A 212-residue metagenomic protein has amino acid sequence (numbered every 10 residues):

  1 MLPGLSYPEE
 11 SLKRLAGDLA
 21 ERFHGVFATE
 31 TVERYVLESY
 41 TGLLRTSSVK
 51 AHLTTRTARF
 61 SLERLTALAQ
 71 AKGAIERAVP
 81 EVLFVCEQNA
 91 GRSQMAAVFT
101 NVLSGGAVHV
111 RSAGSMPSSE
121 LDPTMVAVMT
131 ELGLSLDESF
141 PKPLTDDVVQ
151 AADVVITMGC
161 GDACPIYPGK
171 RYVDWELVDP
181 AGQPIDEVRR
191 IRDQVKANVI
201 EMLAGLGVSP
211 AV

Functional and structural regions predicted by a protein language model:
L2-E38: A short N-terminal interaction module
L2-L5, K13, C164-V212: Phosphate-binding/catalytic loops
L44-G73, A78: Short, charged early-sequence alpha-helical segments and their helix-coil boundaries
A67-D146: Conserved active-site segments centered on acidic
A90, C160-A163: Short glycine-rich anion-binding loops that position phosphate/pyrophosphate groups of nucleotides and phosphorylated
V149-Q150: A short, aliphatic-rich alpha-helical micro-motif
D153: Conserved acidic residues
